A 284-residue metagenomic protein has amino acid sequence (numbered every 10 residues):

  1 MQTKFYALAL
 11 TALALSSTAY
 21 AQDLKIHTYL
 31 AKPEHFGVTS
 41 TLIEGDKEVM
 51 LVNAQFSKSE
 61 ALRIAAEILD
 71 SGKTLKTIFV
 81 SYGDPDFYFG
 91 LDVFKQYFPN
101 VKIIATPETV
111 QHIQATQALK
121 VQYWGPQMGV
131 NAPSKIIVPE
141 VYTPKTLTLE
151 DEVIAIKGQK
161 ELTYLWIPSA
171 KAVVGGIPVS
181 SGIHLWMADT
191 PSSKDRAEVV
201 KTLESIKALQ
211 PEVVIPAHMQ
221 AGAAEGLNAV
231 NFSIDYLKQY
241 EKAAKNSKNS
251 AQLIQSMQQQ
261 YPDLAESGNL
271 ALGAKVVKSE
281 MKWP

Functional and structural regions predicted by a protein language model:
M1-Y20: Gram-negative bacterial Sec-dependent N-terminal signal peptides
Q22-D70, Y164-I177: Conserved beta-strand hairpin/beta-sheet module of binuclear metal-dependent hydrolase folds, prominently
F36-G37, S57-E60, G83-F89, V110-I113 (+2 more regions): Active-site environment of divalent metal-dependent phosphoester hydrolases
M50-N53, K76-V80, A155: Short catalytic-loop micro-motif centered on adjacent basic/acidic residues
F56, K157, E161-N231, D235: Metallo-beta-lactamase
S59-I104: Active-site metal-binding motif and surrounding structural segment of the metallo-beta-lactamase
Q114-L162, P168-S169, K207: Metallo-beta-lactamase
A208-V213, A221-P284: Accessory terminal helices/loops
